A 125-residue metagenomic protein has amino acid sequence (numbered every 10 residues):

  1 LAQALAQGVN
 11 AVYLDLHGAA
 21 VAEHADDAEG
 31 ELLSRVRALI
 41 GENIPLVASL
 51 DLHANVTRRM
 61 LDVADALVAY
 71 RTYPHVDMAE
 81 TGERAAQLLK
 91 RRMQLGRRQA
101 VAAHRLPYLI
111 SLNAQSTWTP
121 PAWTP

Functional and structural regions predicted by a protein language model:
L1-A2, T124: Short alpha-helical segments and helix-capping/turn motifs at coil-helix boundaries
A2-L95: Active-site histidine-anchored catalytic micro-motif
Q94-P125: Accessory alpha-helical/coil subdomains and C-terminal extensions that flank or cap enzyme catalytic cores
